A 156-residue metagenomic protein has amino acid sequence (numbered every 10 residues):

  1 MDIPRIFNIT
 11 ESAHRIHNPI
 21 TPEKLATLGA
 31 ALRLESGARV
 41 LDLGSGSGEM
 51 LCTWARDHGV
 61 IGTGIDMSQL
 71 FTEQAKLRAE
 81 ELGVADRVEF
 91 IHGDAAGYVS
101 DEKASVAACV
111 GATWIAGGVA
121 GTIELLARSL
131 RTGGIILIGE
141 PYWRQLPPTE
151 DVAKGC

Functional and structural regions predicted by a protein language model:
F7-P19: Class I SAM-dependent methyltransferase Rossmann-like catalytic core, especially the SAM/SAH-binding loop
N18-S36: Conserved alpha-helix/loop element of class I SAM-dependent methyltransferases that forms part of the SAM/SAH-binding
A38-G44: Conserved class I S-adenosyl-L-methionine
S47-G97: Class I SAM-dependent methyltransferase SAM/SAH-binding core
V99-A107: A short acidic, Gly/Pro-enriched loop at the edge of an enzyme's catalytic core that lines a small-molecule cofactor
C109-A112: A short beta-strand submotif of the Rossmann-like class I SAM-dependent methyltransferase core that lines
A120-I135: A short glycine-rich, Lys/Arg-flanked "PGG" loop and its adjoining helix->strand segment in the class I
P141-C156: Short, glycine-/aromatic-enriched active-site segment of Class I SAM-dependent methyltransferases
